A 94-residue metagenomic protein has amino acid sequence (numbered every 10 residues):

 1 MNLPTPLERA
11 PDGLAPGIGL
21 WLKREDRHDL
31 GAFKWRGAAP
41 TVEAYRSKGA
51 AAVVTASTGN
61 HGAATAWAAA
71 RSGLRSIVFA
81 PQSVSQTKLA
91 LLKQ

Functional and structural regions predicted by a protein language model:
M1-Q94: PLP-dependent amino-acid enzyme catalytic core
